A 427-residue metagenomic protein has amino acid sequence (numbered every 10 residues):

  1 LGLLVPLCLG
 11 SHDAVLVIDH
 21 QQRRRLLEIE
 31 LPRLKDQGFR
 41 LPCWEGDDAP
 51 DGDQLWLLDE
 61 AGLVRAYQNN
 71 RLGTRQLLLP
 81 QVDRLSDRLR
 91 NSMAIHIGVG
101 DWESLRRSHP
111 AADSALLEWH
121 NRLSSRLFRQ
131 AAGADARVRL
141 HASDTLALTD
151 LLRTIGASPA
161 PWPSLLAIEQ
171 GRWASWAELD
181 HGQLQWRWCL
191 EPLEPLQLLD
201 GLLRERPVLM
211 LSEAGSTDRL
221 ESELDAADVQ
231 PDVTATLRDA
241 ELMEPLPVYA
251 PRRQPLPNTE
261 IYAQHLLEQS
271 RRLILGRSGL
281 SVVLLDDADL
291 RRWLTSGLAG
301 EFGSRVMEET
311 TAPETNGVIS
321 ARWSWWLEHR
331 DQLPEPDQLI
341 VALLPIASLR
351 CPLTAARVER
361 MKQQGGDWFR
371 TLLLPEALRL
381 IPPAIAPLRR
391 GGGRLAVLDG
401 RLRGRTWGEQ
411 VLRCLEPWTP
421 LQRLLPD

Functional and structural regions predicted by a protein language model:
L1-D13: Walker A/P-loop NTP-binding motif
V15-I18, K35-D47, P231-T234, L280-V282 (+2 more regions): Conserved RecA-like helicase motor-core motifs
V15-V17, W56-D59, Q76-L79, P207-S212 (+3 more regions): Structural recognition of the conserved hydrophobic beta-strand(s) that form the central parallel beta-sheet of P-loop
I18-Q68, E308-T310, G317-I319: Inter-Walker segment of RecA-like/P-loop motor cores
E45-L89, V318-L333: Conserved RecA-like ASCE ATPase "motif II neighborhood" in helicase/translocase motors
T74-R75, Q81-L298, R405, Q410 (+1 more regions): Conserved coupling segment at the C-terminus of the helicase ATP-binding
G276-L343, V397-L402: C-terminal catalytic or substrate-handling cores of phosphate/nucleotide- and metal-cofactor-dependent proteins acting
V318-G404: Conserved RecA-like P-loop NTPase helicase motor core
